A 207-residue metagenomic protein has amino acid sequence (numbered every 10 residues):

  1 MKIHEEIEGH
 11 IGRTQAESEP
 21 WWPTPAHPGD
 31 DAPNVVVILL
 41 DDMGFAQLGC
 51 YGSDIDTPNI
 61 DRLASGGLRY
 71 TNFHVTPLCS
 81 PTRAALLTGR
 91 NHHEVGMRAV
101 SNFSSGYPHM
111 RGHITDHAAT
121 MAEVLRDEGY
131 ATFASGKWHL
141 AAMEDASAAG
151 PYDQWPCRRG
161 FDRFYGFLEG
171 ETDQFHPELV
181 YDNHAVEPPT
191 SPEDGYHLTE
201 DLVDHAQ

Functional and structural regions predicted by a protein language model:
M1-Q207: Formylglycine-dependent sulfatase
